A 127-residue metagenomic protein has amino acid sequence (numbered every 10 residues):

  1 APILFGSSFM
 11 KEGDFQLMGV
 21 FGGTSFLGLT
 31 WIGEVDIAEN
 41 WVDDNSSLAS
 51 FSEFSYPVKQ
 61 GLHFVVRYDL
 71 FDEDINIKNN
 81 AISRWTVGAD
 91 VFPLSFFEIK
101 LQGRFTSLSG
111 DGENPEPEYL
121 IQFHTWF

Functional and structural regions predicted by a protein language model:
P2-F5, G28-G33, G61-F64, S95-L101: Repeated loop/turn-to-beta-strand initiation elements of outer-membrane beta-barrel proteins
F5-K11, G33-I37, S52, V66-L70 (+1 more regions): Transmembrane beta-barrel strands of outer-membrane/channel proteins
M10-W41: Oxyanion-binding "anion nests"
K11-F15, E39-D43, D72-N76, S107-D111: Gram-negative outer-membrane beta-barrel proteins
L17, S47-A49, R84-T86, E118-L120: Transmembrane beta-barrel architecture of outer-membrane proteins
F21-G23, E53, G88, Q102 (+1 more regions): Outer-membrane beta-barrel architecture
G23-G28, Y56-Q60, V91-F97, F127: Outer-membrane beta-barrel strand-turn architecture
P115-F127: Outer-membrane beta-barrel "beta-signal"
